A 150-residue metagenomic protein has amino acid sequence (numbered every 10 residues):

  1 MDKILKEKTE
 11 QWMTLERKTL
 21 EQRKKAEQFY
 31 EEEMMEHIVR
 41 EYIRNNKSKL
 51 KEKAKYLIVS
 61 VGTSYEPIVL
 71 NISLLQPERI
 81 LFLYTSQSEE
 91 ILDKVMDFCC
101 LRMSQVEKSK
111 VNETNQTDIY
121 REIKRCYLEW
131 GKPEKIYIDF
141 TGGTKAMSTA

Functional and structural regions predicted by a protein language model:
M1-K135, T149-A150: Long, low-complexity, Lys/Arg-enriched
F140-T149: Active-site histidine-anchored catalytic micro-motif
